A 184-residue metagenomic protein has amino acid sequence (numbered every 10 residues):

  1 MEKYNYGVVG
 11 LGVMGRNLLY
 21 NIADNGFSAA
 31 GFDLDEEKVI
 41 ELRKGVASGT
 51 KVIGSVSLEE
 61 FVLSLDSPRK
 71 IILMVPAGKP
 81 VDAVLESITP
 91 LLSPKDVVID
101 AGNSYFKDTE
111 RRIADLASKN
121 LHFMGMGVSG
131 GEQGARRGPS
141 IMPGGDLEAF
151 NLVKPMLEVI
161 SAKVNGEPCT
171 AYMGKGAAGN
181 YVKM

Functional and structural regions predicted by a protein language model:
M1-R69, K95, E132-A135: NAD(P)+-binding Rossmann beta1-loop-alpha1 motif at the extreme N-terminus of oxidoreductases
L11, F32, L73-M74, A101-G102 (+2 more regions): Glycine- and other small-residue-rich loops at beta-strand/loop junctions that grip anionic moieties
Y20, D24-S28, K44-S48, L63 (+6 more regions): Generic secondary-structure signature for well-ordered alpha-helical cores
G54-M124: Rossmann-fold NAD(P) dinucleotide-binding segment
D82-V84, I99, Y105-M184: Rossmann-fold dinucleotide-binding core
